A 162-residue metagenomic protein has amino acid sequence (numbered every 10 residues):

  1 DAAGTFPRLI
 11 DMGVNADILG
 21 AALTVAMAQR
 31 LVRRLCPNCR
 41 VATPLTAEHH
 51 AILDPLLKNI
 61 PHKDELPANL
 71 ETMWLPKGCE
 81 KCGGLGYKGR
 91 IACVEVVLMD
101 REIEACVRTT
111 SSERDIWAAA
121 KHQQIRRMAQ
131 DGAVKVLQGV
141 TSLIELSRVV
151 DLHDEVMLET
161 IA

Functional and structural regions predicted by a protein language model:
D1-A162: Short, flexible helix-loop junctions that flank or precede catalytic/ligand sites
